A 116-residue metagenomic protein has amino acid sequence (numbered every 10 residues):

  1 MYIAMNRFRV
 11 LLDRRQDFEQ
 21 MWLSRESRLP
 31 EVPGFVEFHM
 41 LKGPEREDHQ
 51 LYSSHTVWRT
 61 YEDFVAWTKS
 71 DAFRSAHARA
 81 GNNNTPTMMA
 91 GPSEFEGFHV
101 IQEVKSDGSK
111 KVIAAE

Functional and structural regions predicted by a protein language model:
Y2, H39-D48, A78-E116: Glycine-rich beta-strand-turn "strand-cap" elements at beta-sheet edges
I3-F8: Active-site-flanking beta-strand signature of metal-NTP-handling nucleotidyl enzymes and homologous cyclase-like
R9, L41, H55-V57: Short hydrophobic/aromatic beta-strand micro-patches that form the beta-sheet surface supporting nucleotide- or nucleic
V10-F18: Short, surface-exposed ligand-recognition loops at beta-strand->loop->(often short) alpha-helix junctions that present
R14, T60, S70, K105-D107: Serine/threonine-rich low-complexity intrinsically disordered regions
R14-R15, E26-S27, E31, K42-E45: Intrinsically disordered, low-complexity segments enriched in polar/charged residues with Gly/Pro, especially when
Q20, S24-V36, L51, V57-E96: An amphipathic, aromatic/His-enriched active-site/gating alpha helix that lines ligand/cofactor pockets
